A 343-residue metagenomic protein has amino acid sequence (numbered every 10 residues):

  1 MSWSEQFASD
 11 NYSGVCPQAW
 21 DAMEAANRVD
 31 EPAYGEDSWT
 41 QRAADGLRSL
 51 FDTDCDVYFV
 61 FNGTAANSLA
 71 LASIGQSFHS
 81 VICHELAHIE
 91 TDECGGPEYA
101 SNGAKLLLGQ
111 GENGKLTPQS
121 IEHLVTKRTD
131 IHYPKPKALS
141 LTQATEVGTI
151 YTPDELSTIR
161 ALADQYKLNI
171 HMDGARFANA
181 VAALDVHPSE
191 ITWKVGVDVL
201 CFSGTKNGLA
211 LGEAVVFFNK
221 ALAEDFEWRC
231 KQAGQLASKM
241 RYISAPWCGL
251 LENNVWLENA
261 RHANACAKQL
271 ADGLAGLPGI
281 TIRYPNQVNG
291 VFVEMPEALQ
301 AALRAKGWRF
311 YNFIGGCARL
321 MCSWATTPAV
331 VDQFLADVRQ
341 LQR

Functional and structural regions predicted by a protein language model:
S2-Y284, V288-E294, A298-K306, Y311-T326 (+1 more regions): Conserved PLP-enzyme active-site core in the AAT-like
V330: Short acidic active-site motifs
